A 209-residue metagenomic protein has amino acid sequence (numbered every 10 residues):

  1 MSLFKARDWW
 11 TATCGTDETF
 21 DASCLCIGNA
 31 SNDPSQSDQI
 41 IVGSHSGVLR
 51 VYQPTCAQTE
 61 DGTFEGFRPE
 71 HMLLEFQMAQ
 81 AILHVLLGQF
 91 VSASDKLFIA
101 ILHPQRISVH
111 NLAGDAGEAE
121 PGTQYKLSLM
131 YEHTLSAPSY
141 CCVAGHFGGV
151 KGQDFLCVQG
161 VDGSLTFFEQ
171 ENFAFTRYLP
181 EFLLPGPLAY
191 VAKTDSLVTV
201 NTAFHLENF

Functional and structural regions predicted by a protein language model:
M1-F209: Beta-propeller-forming repeat regions
